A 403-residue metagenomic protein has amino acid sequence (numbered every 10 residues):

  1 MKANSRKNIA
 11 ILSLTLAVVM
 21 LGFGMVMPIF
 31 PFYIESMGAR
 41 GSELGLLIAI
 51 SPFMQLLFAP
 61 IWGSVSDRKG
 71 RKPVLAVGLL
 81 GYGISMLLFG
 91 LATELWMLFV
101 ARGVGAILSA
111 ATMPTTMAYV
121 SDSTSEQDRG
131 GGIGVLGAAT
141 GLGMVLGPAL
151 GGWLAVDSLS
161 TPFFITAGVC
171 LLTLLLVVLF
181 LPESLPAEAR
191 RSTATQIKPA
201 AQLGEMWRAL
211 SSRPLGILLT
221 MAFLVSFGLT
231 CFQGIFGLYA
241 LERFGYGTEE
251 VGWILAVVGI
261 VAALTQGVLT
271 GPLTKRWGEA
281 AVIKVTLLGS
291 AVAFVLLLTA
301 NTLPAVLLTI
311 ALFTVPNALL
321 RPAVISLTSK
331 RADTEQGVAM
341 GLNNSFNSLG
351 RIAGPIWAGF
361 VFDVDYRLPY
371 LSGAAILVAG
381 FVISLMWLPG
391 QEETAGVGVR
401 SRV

Functional and structural regions predicted by a protein language model:
M1-S5, P182-L219, R402-V403: Juxtamembrane intracellular "pre-TM" segments in multi-pass secondary transporters
P28-S42, I235-E250: Short amphipathic helix-loop junctions that connect adjacent transmembrane helices in Major Facilitator Superfamily/SLC
G38, G70, L91-M97, L108 (+1 more regions): Helix-breaking motifs and short loop linkers at transmembrane-helix boundaries and internal kinks in secondary membrane
L56-T93: Conserved MFS/SLC helix-loop-helix module at the cytosolic interface between two early adjacent transmembrane helices
A59-K69, T265-E279, F362: Helix-to-loop junctions at the C-terminal end of transmembrane segments in multipass secondary transporters
A101-L142: Cytoplasmic helix-loop-helix junction between adjacent transmembrane helices in 12-TM secondary transporters
L136-L179: Helix-loop-helix hairpin linking two adjacent transmembrane segments in secondary transporters
A280-V324: C-terminal transmembrane helical hairpin of 12-TM major facilitator-type secondary transporters
